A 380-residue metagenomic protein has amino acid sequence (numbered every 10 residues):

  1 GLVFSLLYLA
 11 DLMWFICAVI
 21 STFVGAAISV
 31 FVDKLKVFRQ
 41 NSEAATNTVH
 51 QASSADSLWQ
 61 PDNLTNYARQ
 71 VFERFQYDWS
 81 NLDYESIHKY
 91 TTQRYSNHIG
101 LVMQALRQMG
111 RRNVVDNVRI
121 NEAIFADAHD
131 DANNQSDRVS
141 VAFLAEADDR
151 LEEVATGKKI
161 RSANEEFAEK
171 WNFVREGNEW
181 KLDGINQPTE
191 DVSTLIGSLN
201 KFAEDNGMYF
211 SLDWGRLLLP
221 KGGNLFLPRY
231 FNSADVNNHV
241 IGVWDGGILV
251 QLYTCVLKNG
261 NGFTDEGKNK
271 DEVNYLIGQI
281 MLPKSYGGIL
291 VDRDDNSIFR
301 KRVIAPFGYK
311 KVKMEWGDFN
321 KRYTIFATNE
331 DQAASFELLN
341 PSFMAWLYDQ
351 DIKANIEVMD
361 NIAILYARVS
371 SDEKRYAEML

Functional and structural regions predicted by a protein language model:
G1-Q70, E153, N186-T189: Juxtamembrane and targeting peptides
G1-W14, A132-V192: Exposed beta-sheet edge and beta->alpha loop/turn motif
A44-N117, G197, K201: Core segments of small alpha/beta cavity-forming domains
L64-N66, A132-N133, I160, D265-D271: Short, solvent-exposed beta-strand/turn "edge" segments of beta-rich domains on protein surfaces
V102-R150, G157: Hydrophobic structural segments characteristic of membrane proteins
E122-A128, A168-F173, T254: Hydrophobic/aromatic beta-strand elements that line small-molecule binding cavities or substrate pockets in beta-rich
D127-V139, V174-E179, M281-Y286, E330-D331 (+1 more regions): A short, structured loop/turn motif at beta-sheet edges
D183-L380: Charged, low-complexity intrinsically disordered regions
